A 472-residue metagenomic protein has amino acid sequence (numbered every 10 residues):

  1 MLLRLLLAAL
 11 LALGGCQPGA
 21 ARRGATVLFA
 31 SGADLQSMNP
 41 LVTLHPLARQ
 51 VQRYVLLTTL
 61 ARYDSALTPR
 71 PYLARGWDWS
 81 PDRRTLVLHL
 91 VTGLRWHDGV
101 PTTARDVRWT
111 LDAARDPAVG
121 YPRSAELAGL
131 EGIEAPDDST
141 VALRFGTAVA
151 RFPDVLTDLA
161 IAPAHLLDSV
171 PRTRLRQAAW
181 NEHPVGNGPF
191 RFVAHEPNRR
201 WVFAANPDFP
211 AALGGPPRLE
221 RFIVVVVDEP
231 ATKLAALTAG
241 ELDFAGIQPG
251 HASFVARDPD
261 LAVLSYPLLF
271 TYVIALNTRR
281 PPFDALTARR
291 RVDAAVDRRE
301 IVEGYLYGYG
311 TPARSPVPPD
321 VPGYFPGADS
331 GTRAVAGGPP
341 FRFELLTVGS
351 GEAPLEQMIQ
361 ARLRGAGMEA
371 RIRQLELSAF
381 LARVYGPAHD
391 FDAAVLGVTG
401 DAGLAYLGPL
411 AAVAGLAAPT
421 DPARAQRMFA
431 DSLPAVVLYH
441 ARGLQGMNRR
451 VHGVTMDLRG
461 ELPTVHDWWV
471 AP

Functional and structural regions predicted by a protein language model:
G19, P197, A336-G397, G443: Ligand/substrate-recognition segments at binding pockets and active sites
A30-P81, W109-D112, V185: N-terminal lobe/hinge region of extracytoplasmic solute-binding protein
G76-G120, P136, A142-G146, A236-T238 (+1 more regions): Aromatic- and charge-enriched surface segment that lines or borders ligand/interaction sites
H89, S124-S169, A194: Surface-exposed binding/hinge segments that line and control ligand-binding clefts or catalytic entry sites
T157-P217, R221, E229-A231, V470: Gly/Pro-rich hinge or "lid" segments in bacterial periplasmic/extracellular proteins
A178, D208-V255, E369: Ligand-site clamp/hinge motif
F190, F283, Y307-G337, T347-P354: Structural transition elements
Q445-P472: Long beta-strand-rich cores associated with HINT superfamily self-processing modules
